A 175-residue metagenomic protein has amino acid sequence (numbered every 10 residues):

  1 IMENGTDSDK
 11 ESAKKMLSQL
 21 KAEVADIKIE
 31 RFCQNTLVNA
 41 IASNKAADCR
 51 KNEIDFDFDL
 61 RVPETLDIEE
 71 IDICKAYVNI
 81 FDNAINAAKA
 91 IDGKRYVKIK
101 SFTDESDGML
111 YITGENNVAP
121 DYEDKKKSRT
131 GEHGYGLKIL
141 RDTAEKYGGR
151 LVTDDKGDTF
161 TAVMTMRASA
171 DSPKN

Functional and structural regions predicted by a protein language model:
K15-A22, Q34-N52: Short beta-to-alpha transition helix within the HATPase_c
E30, Q34, F56-Y77: Conserved short strand/loop->alpha-helix "switch" segment adjacent to the catalytic nucleotide/phosphoryl-transfer site
E70-D92: Conserved ATP-binding N-box helix of the HATPase_c
K94-D107: Short beta-strand/loop element within the Bergerat-fold HATPase_c
G108-K138: Glycine-rich/acidic phosphate-handling loop/turn and adjacent ATP-lid/helix of nucleotide-binding kinase/ATPase domains
M109, P120, K156-V163, D171: Glycine-rich nucleotide-binding loop
G148-D158: Glycine-rich ATP-binding loops of the HATPase_c
